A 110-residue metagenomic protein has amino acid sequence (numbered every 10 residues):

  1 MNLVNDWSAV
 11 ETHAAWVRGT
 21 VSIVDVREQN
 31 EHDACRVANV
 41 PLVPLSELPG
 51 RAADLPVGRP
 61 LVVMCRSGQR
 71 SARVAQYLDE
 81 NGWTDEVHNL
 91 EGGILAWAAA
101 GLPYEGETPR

Functional and structural regions predicted by a protein language model:
M1-S22, E28-V62, Q69-R110: Rhodanese-like catalytic fold shared by cysteine-dependent sulfurtransferases and DSP/PTP-type phosphatases
